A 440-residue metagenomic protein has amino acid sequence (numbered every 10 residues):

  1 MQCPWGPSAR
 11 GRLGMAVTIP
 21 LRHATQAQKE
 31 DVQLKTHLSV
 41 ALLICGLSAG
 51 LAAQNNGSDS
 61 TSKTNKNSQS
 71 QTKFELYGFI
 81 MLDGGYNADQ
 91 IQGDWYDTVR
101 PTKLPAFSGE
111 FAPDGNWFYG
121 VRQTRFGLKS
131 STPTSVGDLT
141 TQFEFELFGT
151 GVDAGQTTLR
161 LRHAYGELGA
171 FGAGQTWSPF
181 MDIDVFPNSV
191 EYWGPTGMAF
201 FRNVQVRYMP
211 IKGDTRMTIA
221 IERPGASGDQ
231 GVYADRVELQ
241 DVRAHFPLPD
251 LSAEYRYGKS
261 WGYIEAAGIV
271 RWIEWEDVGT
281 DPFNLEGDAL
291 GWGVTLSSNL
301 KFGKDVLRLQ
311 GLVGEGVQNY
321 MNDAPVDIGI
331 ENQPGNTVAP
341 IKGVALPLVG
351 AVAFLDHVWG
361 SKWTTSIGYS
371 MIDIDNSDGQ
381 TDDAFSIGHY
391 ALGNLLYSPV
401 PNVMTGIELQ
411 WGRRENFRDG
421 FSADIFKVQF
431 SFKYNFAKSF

Functional and structural regions predicted by a protein language model:
M1-T64, F440: Cleavable N-terminal export/targeting peptides
T61-D229, H245-Y263, S298-N319: Outer membrane beta-barrel
T64-K66, F111-N116, A154, G194-T196 (+8 more regions): Outer-membrane beta-barrel proteins
Q90-W95, D153-T158, I183-E191, D229-D241 (+5 more regions): Outer-membrane beta-barrel translocator domains and adjoining extracellular loop/strand segments of Gram-negative
V121, L159, F201, P247-D250 (+5 more regions): Membrane-spanning beta-strands of outer-membrane beta-barrel proteins
D138-G149, R223, A266-W272, T364-S377 (+1 more regions): Transmembrane beta-strand segments that form the barrel wall of outer-membrane beta-barrel proteins
K259-F385: Detector for outer-membrane/organellar transmembrane beta-barrel domains, recognizing the amphipathic beta-strand
A423-F440: Outer-membrane beta-barrel "beta-signal"
